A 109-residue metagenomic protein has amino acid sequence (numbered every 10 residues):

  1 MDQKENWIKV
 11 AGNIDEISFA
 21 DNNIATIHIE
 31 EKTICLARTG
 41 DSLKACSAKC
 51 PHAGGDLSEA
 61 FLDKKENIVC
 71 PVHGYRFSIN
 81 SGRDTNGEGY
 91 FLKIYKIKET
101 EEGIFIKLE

Functional and structural regions predicted by a protein language model:
M1-K49, A53-D63, Y95-E109: N-terminal pre-ligand scaffold of iron-sulfur
C50, C70-H73: Short cysteine clusters
F61-N67, T85-G89: Short linker/helix segments within small regulatory modules
S78-K98, E102-F105: C-terminal structural segments of small proteins and small subunits
